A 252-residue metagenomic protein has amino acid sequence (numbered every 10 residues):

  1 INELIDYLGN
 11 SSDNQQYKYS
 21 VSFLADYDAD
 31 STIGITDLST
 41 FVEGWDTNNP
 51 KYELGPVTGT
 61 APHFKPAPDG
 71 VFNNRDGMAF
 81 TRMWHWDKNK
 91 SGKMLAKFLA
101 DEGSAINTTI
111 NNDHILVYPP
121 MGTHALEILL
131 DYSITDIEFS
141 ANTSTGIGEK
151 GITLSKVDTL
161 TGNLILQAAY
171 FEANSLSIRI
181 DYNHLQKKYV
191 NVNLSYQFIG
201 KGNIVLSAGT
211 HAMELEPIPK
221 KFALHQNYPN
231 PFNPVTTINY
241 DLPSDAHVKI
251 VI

Functional and structural regions predicted by a protein language model:
I1-D6, L185-S207: Serine/threonine-enriched low-complexity regions used as flexible
I1-Y132, F139, D158-E172, V190-V192 (+1 more regions): Cellulosome-associated attachment modules in secreted, modular CAZymes
Y52, I250-I252: Generic short beta-strand
H114-Y118, A212-Y228, F232-I250: Glycine-centered coil/turn sites that cap beta-strands in beta-rich domains
Y132-G148: Short aromatic-acidic-glycine turn motif
S140, T145, L164, H184-Q186: Long beta-sheet-rich domains in secretory-pathway and surface-associated proteins
T143-T161: Solvent-exposed beta-strand/loop surfaces of large extracellular or lumenal domains
L166-Y170, L176-Q186: Short, hydrophobic beta-strand segments
